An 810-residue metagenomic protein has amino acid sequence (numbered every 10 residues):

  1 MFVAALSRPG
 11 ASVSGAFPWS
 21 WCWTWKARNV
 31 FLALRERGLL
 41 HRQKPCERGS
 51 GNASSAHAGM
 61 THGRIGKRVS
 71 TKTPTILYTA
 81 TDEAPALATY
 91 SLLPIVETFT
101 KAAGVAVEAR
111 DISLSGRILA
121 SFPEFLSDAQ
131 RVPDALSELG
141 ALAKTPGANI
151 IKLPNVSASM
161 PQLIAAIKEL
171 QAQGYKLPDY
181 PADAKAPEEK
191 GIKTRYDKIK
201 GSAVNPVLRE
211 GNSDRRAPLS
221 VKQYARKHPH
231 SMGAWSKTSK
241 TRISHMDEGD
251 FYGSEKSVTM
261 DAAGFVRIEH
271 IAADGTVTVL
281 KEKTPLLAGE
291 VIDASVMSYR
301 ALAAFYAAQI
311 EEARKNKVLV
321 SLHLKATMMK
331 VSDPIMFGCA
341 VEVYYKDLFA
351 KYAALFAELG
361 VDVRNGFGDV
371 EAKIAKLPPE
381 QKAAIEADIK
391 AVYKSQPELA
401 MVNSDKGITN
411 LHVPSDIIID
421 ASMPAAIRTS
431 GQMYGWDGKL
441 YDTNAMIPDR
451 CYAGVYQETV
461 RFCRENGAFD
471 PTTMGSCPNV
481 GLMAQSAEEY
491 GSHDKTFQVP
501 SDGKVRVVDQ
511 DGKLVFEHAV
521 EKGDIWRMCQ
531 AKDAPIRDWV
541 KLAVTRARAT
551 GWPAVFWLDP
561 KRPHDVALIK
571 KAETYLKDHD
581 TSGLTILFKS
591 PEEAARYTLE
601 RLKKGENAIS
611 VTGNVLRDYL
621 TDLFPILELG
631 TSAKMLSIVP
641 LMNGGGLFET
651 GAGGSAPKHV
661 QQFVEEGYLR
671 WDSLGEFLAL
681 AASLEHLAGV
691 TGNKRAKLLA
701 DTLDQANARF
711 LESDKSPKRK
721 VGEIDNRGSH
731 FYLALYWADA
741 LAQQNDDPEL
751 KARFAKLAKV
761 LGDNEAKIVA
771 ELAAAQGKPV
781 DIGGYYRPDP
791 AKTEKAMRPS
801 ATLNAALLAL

Functional and structural regions predicted by a protein language model:
V3, V30, R42, E47 (+2 more regions): Short hydrophobic alpha-helical segments enriched in small aliphatic residues
L6, L32-L34, L39-L40: Leucine-biased recognition of intrinsically disordered, low-complexity hydrophobic segments
G10, G15, G38, G49-G51 (+2 more regions): Residue-identity detector for glycine
W19-W25: Tryptophan (W) side chains
S70-G338, D347-K570, Y575, H579-Y597 (+4 more regions): Extended, well-ordered protein cores
K751-K759: Short, charged, amphipathic alpha-helical segments
V769-Y786: A glycine-biased, small/acidic residue-tolerant capping/turn segment at secondary-structure junctions
P788-L810: C-terminal accessory extensions/subdomains outside the catalytic/core fold
